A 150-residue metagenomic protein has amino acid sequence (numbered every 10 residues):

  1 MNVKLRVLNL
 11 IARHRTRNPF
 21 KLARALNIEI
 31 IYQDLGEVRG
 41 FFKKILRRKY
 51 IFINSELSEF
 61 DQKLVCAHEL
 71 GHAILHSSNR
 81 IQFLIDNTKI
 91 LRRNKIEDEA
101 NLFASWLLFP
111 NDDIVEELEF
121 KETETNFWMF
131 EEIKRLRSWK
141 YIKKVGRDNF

Functional and structural regions predicted by a protein language model:
M1-F150: Active-site hotspot residues in diverse enzymes, especially metal/ion-binding acidic/histidine motifs
